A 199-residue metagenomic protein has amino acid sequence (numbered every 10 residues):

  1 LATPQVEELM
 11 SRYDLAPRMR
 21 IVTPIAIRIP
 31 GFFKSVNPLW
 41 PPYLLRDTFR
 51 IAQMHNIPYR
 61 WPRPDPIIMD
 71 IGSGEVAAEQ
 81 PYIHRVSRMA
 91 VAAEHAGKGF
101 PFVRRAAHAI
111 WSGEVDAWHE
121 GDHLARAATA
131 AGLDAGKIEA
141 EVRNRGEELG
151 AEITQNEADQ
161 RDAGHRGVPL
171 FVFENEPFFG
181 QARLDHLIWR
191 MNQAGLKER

Functional and structural regions predicted by a protein language model:
L1-L15, A96, V103-R199: C-terminal cap of thioredoxin/glutaredoxin-like
A2-I110: Structural alpha/beta surface segment adjacent to cysteine/selenocysteine redox centers across thiol/disulfide enzymes
